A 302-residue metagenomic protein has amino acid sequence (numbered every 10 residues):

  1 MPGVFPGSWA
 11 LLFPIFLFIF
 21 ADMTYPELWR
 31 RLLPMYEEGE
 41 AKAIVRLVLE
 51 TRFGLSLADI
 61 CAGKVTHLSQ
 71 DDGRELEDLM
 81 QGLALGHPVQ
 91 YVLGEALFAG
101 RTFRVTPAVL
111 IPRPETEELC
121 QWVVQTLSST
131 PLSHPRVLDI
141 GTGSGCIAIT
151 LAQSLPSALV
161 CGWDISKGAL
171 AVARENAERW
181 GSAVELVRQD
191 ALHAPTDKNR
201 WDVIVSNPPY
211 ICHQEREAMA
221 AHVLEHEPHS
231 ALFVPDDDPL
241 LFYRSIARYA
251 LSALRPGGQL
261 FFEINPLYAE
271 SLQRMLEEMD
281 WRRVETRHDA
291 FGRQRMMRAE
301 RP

Functional and structural regions predicted by a protein language model:
I15-L68: Non-catalytic accessory regions of SAM-dependent methyltransferases
Y36, L127, A177, A250 (+1 more regions): Conserved hydrophobic residues forming the short capping helix/wall of the S-adenosyl-L-methionine
V48, G86, T116, I147 (+6 more regions): Residue-level signal for inorganic ion chemistry
E50-T126: Conserved AdoMet
E115-A218, S245: Conserved SAM/SAH cofactor-binding pocket of Class I
Y210-F242: Mobile active-site "lid"/loop adjacent to the S-adenosyl-L-methionine
D236-E300: Conserved Class I SAM-dependent methyltransferase catalytic core
